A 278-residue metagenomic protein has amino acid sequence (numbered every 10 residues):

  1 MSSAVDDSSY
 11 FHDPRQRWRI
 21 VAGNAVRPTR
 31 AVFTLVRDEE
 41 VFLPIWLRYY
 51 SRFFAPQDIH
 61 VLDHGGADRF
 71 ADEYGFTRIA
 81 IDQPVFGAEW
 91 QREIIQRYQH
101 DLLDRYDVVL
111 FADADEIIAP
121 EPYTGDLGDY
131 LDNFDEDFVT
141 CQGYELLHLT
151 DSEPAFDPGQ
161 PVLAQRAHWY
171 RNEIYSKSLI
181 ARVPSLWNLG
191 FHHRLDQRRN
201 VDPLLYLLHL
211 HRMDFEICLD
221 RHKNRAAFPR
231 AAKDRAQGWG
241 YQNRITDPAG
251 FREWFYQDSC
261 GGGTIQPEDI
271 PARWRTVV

Functional and structural regions predicted by a protein language model:
M1-P44: N-proximal low-complexity "stem/linker" segments adjacent to membrane-targeting elements
S2-D13, Q91-E93, P120-V278: Catalytic-site signature of metal-activated, phosphate-bearing donor transferases, centered on the GT-A/GT-A-like
V32-T34, V61, F138: Structural beta-sheet core signal
L43-R48, G66-F70: SAM cofactor-binding core of SAM-dependent methyltransferases, primarily the Rossmann-like beta-alpha-beta module
R48-Q57: Short, acidic, metal-binding catalytic loop of nucleotide-sugar glycosyltransferases
P56, Y106, N133-E136: Short, high-confidence coil segments that cap the C-terminus of an alpha-helix and link into the following beta-strand
D58-H64: Short, hydrophobic beta-strand segments that form beta-sheet elements in well-ordered domains
A67-A112, A119-P122: Active-site-proximal specificity loops/subdomain of glycosyltransferases
